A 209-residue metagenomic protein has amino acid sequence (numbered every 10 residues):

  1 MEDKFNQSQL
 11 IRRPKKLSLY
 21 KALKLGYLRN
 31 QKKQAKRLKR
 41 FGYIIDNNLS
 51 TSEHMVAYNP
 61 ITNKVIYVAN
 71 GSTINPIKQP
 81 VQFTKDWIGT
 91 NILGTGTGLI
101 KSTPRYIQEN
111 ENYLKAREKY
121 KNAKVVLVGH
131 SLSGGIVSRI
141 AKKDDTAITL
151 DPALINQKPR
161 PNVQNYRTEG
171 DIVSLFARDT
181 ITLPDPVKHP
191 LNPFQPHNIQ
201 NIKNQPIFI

Functional and structural regions predicted by a protein language model:
E2-D3, I61-K64, K121-K124, A141-I209: Serine hydrolase/lipase
E2-T51, I61-T62, I181-I209: N-terminal accessory regions of S-adenosyl-L-methionine
K24-V126, T146-I148, I155-N162, A177-D179: A conserved cap/lid and substrate-binding interface adjacent to the catalytic center of lipid-processing enzymes
V128-S133, V137: Gly/Ala-rich beta-loop-alpha elbow adjacent to hydrolase catalytic centers
